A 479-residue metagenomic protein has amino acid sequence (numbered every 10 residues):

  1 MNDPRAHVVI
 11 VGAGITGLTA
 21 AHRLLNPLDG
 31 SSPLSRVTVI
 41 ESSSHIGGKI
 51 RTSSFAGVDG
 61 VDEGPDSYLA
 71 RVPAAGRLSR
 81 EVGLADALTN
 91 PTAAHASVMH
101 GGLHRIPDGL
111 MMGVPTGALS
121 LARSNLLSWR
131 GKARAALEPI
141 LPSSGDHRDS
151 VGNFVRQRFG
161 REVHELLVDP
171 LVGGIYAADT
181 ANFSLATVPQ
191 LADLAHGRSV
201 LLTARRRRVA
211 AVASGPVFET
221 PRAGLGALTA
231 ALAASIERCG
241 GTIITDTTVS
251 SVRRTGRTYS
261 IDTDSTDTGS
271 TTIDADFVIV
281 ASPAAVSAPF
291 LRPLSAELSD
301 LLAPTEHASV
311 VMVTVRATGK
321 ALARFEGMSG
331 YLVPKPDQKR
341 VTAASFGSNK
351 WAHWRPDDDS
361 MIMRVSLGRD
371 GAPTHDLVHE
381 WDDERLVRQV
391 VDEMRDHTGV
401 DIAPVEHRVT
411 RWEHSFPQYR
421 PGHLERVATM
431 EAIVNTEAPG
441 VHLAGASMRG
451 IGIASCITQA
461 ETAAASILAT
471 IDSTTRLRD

Functional and structural regions predicted by a protein language model:
N2-D3, T247-M363, D370-D376, E380 (+2 more regions): Mid-domain catalytic core of redox enzymes that form a hydrophobic substrate pocket/lid adjacent to a catalytic redox
N2-T16: Beta1/beta-strand and adjacent pyrophosphate-binding region of the FAD-binding site in flavoprotein oxidoreductases
T16, H45, A285: Conserved Rossmann-like nucleotide-cofactor binding loop
L25-F55: Glycine-rich FAD pyrophosphate-binding loop
A56-P142: Dinucleotide-binding Rossmann-like beta1-alpha1 core, especially the glycine-rich loop that anchors the ADP
R71, Q157-R158, G174, A281-S282 (+1 more regions): Short, well-ordered coil/turn residues at beta-beta hairpins and beta-strand->alpha-helix junctions within
P107-P115, G327, A343-D479: Conserved flavin/dinucleotide-binding core of flavoenzymes
A133-S251: Active-site/ligand-binding neighborhood in enzyme catalytic cores
